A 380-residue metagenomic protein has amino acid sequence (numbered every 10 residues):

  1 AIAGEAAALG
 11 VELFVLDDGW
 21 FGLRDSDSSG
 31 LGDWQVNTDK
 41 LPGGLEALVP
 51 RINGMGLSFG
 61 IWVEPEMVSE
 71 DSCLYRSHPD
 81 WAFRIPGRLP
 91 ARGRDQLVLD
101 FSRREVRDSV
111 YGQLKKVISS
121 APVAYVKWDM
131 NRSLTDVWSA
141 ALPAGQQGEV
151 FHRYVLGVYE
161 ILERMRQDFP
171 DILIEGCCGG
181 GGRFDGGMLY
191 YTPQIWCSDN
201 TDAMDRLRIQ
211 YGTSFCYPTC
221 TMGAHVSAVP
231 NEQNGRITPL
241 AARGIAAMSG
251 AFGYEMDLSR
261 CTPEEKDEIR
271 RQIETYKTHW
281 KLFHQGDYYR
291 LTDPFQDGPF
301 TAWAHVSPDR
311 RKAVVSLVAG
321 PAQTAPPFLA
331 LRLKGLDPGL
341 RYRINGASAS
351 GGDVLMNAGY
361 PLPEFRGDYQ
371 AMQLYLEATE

Functional and structural regions predicted by a protein language model:
A1-G112, Y125: Aromatic-lined carbohydrate-binding/catalytic grooves of carbohydrate-active enzymes
F14, I52, V110, I174 (+3 more regions): Conserved, mostly hydrophobic/aromatic
L74-D108, H152-S259: Glycan-recognition surfaces
A124-T135, E175-G182: Short acidic/histidine-rich active-site segments
A241-T292: Catalytic cores of secreted or luminal carbohydrate-active enzymes
P294-D337: Carbohydrate-binding surface patches
K334-S348: Solvent-exposed beta-hairpin/edge-strand motifs
G352-E380: C-terminal beta-strand-rich structural cap/linker in extracellular carbohydrate-active enzymes
